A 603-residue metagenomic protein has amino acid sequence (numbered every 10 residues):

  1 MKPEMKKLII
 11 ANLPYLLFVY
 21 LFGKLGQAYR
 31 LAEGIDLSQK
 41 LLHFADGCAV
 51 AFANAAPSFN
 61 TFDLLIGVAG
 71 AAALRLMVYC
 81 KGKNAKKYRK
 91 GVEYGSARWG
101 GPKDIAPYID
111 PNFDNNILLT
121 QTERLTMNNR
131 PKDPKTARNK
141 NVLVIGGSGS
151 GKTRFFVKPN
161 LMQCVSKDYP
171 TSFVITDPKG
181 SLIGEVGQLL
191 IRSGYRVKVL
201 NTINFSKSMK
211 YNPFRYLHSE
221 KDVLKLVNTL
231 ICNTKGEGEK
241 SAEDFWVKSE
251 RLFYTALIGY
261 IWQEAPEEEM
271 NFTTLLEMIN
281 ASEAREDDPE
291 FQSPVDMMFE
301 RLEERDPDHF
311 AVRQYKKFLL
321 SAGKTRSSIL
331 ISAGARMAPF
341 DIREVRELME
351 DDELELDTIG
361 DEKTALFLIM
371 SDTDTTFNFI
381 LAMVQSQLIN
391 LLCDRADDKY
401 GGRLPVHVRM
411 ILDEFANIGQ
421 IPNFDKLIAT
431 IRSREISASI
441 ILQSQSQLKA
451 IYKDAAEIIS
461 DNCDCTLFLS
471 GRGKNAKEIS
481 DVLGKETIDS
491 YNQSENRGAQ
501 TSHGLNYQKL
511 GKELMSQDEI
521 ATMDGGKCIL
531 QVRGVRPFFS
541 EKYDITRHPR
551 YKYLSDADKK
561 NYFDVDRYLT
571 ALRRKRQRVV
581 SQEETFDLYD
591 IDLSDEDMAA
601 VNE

Functional and structural regions predicted by a protein language model:
M1-S150, R154-M162, K167-Y169, N496-R497 (+1 more regions): Basic- and hydrophobic-enriched, low-structure N-terminal and domain-boundary segments that flank ATP-binding catalytic
K24, L125, K132-I436, I451 (+4 more regions): P-loop NTPase motor domains
A49-A53, L65-N116, E220-L230, T274-A281 (+3 more regions): Short alpha-helical interface patches
F113, L119, F379-S386, I479: Conserved long hydrophobic alpha-helices within structured protein cores
I428-I529: Conserved ATP-driven motor cores of ASCE-family P-loop NTPases powering translocation/secretion/packaging/pilus
